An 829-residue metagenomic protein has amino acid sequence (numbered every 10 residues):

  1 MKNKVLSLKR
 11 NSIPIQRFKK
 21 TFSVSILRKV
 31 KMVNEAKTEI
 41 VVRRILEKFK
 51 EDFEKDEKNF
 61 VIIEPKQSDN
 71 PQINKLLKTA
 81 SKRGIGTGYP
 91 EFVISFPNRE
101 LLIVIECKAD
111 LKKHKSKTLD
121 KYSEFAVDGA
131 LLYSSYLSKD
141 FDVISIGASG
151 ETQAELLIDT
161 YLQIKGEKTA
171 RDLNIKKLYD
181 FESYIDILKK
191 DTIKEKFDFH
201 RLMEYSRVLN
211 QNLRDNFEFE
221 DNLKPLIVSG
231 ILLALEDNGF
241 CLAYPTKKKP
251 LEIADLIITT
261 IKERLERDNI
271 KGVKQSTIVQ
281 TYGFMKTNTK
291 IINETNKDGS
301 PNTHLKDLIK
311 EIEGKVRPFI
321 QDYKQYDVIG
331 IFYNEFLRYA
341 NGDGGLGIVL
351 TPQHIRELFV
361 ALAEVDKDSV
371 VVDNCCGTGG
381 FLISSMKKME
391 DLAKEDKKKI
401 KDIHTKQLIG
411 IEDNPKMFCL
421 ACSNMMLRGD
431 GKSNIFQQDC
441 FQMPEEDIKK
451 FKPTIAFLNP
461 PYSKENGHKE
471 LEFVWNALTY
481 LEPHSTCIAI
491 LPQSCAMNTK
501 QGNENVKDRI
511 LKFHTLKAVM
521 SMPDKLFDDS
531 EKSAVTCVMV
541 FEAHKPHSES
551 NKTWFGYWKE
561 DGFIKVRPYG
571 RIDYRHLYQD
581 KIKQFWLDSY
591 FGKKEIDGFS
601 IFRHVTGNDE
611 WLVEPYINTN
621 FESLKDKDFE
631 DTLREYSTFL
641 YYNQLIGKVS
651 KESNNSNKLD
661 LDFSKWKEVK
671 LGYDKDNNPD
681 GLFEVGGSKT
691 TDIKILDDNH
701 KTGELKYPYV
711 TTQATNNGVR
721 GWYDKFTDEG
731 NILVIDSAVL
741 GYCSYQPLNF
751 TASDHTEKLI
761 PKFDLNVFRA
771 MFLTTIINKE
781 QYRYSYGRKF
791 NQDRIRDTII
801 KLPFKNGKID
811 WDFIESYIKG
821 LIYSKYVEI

Functional and structural regions predicted by a protein language model:
D56-E100: Active-site metal-binding core of divalent-cation-utilizing nuclease and nuclease-like domains
F92-I94, L101-S116, Y133: Conserved catalytic cores of phosphodiester-cleaving nucleases, focusing on short active-site segments
K112-H114, K121, Y136, R171-Y184 (+3 more regions): A conserved structural/catalytic subdomain of Rossmann-like adenosyl-cofactor enzymes
K117-K168: Nucleic-acid nuclease catalytic cores
S229, L233, D237-Y339: Long recognition/docking surfaces used for binding and targeting
L346-E465, L471-E472, T479, H484 (+1 more regions): Conserved S-adenosyl-L-methionine
P453, F457, G672-I800: DNA target-recognition domains and sequence-specific DNA-contacting regions of bacterial/archaeal
F599-Q713, K805-I829: Non-catalytic DNA-recognition/assembly elements of restriction-modification systems
